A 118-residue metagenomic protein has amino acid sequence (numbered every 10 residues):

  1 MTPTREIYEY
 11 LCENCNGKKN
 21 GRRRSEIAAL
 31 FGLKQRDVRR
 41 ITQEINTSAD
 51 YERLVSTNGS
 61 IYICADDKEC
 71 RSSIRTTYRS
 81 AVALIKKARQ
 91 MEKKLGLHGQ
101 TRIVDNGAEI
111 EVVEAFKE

Functional and structural regions predicted by a protein language model:
M1-Y10: Short alpha-helical segments that sit at the start of domains
E13-K19: Short helix-capping/hinge SLiMs at alpha-helix to coil transitions
R23-L30: A short acidic, leucine-rich amphipathic alpha-helix
L33-E44: Short amphipathic alpha-helical interaction segments
N46-A49: C-terminal flanking helix
L54-D66: Minor-groove-contacting beta-hairpin "wing" of winged helix-turn-helix DNA-binding domains
I63-T76: Short His/Asp/Glu-rich catalytic/ion-coordination signatures at enzyme active sites or charged loops
S73-E118: Long, low-complexity, charge-rich intrinsically disordered regions
